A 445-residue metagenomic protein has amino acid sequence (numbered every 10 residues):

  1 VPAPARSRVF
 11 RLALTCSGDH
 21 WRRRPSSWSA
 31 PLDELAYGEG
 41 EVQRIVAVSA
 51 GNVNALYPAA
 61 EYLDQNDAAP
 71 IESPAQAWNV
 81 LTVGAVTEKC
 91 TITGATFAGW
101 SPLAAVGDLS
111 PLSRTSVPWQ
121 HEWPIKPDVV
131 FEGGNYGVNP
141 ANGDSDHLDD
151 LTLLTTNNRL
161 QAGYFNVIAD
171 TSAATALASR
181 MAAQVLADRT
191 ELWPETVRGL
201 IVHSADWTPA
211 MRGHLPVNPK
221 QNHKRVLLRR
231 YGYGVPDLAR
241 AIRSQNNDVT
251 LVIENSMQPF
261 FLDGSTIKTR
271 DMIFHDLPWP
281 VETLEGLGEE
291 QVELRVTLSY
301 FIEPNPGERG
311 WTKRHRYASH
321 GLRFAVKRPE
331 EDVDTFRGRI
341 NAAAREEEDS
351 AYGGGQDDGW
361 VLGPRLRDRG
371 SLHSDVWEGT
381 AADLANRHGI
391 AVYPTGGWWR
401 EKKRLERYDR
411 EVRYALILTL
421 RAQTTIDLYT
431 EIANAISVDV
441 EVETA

Functional and structural regions predicted by a protein language model:
V1-A77, T87-C90, A162-A169, A173-T175: Substrate-binding/access-modulating region of protease and related hydrolase catalytic domains
S17-W21, N54-P58, K89-T93, Y136-N139 (+2 more regions): Flexible loop/turn segments at secondary-structure boundaries
V83: Alpha-helical segment proximal to the catalytic Tyr-Lys
V86-P102, G107-T175: Catalytic-core environment of secreted peptidases
A174-D188: Short, small-residue alpha-helix embedded
R189-L215: An often Trp-containing, charged/polar helix-loop segment at the C-terminal end of enzyme catalytic cores
N222-A318, L322: Secreted peptidase-domain scaffold signal
Q291-A445: Long mid-to-C-terminal assembly/interaction modules of large eukaryotic proteins
